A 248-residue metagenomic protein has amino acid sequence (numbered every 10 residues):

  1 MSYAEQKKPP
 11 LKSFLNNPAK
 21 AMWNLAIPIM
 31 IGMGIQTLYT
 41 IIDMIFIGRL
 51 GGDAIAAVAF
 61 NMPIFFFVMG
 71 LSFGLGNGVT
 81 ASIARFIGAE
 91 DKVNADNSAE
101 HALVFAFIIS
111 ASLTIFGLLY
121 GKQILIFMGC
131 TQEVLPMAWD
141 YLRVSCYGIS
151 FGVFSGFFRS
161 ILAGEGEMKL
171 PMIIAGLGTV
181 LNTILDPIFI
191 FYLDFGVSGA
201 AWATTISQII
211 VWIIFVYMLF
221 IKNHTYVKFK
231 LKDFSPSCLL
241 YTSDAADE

Functional and structural regions predicted by a protein language model:
M1-A26, I83-S150, Y192-S243: Short alpha-helical transmembrane segments in multi-pass integral membrane proteins
K20-T80, A84: Signature of the first transmembrane helix
I41, F157-I161, I184-I188, V216: Alpha-helical transmembrane segments of multipass membrane proteins
I55-I115, G152-P171: Small-residue-rich hydrophobic transmembrane alpha-helices
F67, N182-T183, W212-V216: Hydrophobic transmembrane alpha-helices of multi-pass small-molecule transporters
A106, I161-I184, S198, W202-T205: Alpha-helical transmembrane segments of multi-pass membrane transporters/permeases
D244-E248: A short, hydrophobic C-terminal helix/tail in secreted or cell-surface proteins
